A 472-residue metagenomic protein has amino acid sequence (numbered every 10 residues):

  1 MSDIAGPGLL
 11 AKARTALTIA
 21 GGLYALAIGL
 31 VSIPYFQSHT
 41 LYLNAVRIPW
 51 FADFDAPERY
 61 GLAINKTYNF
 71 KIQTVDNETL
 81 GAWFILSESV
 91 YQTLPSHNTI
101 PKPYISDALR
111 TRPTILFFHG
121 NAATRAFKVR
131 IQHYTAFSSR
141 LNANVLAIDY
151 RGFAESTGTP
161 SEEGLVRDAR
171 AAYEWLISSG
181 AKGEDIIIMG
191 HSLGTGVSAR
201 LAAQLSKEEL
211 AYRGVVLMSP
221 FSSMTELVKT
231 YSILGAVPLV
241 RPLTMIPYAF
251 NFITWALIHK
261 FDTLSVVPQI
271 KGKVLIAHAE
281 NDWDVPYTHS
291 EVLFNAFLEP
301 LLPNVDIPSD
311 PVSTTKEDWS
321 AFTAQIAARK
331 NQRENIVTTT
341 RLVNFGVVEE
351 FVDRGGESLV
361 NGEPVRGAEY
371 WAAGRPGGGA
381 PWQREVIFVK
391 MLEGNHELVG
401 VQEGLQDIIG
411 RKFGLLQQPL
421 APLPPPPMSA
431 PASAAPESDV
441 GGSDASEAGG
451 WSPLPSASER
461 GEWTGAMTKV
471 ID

Functional and structural regions predicted by a protein language model:
S2-I64, D472: N-terminal membrane-anchoring alpha-helices
N77-Y173: Membrane-embedded segments
P160-E163, E174-M189: Gly/Ser-rich "nucleophile elbow"/oxyanion-hole loop immediately N-terminal to the catalytic nucleophile in hydrolases
I188-G190, M218, A277: Short beta-strand immediately N-terminal to the catalytic nucleophile in serine-hydrolase-like folds
G190-G194, S198: Gly/Ala-rich beta-loop-alpha elbow adjacent to hydrolase catalytic centers
R200-V266: Hydrolase active-site cap/lid region
I270, I276-H278, D282: Short beta-strand/loop motif that positions the catalytic acidic residue of the alpha/beta-hydrolase fold
D284-Y287, E291-V292, L301-P431, P436-D444 (+1 more regions): C-terminal catalytic histidine-bearing segment of alpha/beta-hydrolase fold enzymes
